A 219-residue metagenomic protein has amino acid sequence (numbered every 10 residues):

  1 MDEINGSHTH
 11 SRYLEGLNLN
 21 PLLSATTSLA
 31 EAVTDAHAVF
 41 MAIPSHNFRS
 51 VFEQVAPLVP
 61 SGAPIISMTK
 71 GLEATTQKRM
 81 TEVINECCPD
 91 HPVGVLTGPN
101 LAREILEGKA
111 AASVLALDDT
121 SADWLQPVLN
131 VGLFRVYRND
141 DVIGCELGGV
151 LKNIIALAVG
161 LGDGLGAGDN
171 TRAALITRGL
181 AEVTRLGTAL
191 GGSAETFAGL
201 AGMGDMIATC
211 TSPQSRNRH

Functional and structural regions predicted by a protein language model:
M1-L17: NAD(P)-binding Rossmann-fold cofactor-contacting core
H8, R12, F40, V59 (+6 more regions): Structural signal for hydrophobic packing residues in well-ordered secondary-structure cores of soluble enzyme domains
G16-L19, V142: Short coil/turn segments at secondary-structure boundaries
L19, A25-T34, A38-A110, L125-P127: Rossmann-like NAD(P)(H) cofactor-binding subdomain of soluble oxidoreductases
H46-N47, T120, S215: Short alpha-helical
L72-D169: Rossmann-fold dinucleotide-binding core
Q126, N130-V131, V142-H219: Helical "substrate-binding/catalytic lid" subdomain of Rossmann-like NAD(P)-dependent dehydrogenases/reductases
